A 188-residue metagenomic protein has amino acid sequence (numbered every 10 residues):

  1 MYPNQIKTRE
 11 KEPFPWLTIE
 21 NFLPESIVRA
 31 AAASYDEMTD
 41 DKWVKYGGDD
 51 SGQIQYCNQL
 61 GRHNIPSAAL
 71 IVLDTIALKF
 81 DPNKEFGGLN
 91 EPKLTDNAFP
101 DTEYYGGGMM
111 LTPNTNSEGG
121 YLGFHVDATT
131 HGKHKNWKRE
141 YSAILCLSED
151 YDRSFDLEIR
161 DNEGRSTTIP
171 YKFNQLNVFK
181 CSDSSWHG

Functional and structural regions predicted by a protein language model:
M1-G188: Fe(II)/2-oxoglutarate oxygenase catalytic core
